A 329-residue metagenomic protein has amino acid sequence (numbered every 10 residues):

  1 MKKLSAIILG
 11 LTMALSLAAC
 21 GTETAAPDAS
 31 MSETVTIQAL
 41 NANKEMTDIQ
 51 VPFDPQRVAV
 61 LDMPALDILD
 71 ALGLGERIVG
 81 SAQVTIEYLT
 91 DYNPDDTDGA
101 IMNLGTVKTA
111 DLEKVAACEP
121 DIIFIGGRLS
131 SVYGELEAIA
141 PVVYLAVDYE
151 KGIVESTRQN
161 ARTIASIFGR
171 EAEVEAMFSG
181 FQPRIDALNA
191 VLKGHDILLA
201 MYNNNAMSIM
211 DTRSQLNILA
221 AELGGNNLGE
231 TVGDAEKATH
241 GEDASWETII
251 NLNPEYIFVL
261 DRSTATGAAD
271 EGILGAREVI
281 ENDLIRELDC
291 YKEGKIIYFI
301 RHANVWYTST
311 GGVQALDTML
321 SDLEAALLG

Functional and structural regions predicted by a protein language model:
M1-L11: Positively charged n-region of N-terminal signal peptides that target proteins for export
L15-A19: C-terminal motif of bacterial Sec signal peptides marking the signal peptidase cleavage site
C20-D70, A172-A200, D261-G272, K292 (+2 more regions): Bacterial Sec-exported substrate-binding components of ABC uptake systems
D62-K114: A short, structured surface patch at a secondary-structure boundary
A116-I125, P141, I249, N253-F258: Proline-aspartate-enriched helix->loop->beta-strand connector
V132-N204, K295, W306-G329: Extracytoplasmic substrate-binding proteins
S166, Y256-G329: Structured C-terminal subdomain patch of bacterial secreted/periplasmic proteins
D211-H240: Alpha-helical, coiled-coil/dimerization segments enriched in small aliphatic residues
